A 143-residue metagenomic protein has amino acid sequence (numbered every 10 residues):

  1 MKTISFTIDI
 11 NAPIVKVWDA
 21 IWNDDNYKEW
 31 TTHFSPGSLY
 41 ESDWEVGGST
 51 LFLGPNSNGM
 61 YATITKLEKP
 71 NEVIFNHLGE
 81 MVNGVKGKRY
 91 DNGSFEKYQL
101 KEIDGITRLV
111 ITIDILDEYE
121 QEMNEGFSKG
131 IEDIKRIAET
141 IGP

Functional and structural regions predicted by a protein language model:
M1-S38: Hydrophobic ligand-binding cavity/cleft-lining segments
T3-T7, S49, G59, E72 (+2 more regions): Intrinsic-disorder/low-complexity, polar/charged segments enriched in Ser/Thr/Lys/Arg/Asp/Glu/Gln
I8, A62-K66, S94-K101: Hydrophobic/aromatic beta-strand elements that line small-molecule binding cavities or substrate pockets in beta-rich
A12, E68-P70, D104: Residue-level signal for tight coil/turn positions that link beta-strands
V17-I21, Y27, T50, I64 (+4 more regions): Hydrophobic pocket/interface hotspot
S38-N83: Glycine-rich portal/gate segments that line the openings of hydrophobic small-molecule binding cavities
L39, A138-P143: Short, highly charged C-terminal tails/helix-capping segments
H77, V82-S128: Beta-strand/loop substructures that line and gate deep hydrophobic ligand-binding cavities in soluble
